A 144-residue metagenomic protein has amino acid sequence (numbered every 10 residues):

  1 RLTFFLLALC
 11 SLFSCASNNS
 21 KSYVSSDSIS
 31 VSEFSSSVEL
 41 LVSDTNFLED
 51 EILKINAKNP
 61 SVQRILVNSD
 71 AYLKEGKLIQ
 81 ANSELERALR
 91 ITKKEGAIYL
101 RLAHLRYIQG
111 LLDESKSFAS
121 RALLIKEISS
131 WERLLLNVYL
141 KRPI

Functional and structural regions predicted by a protein language model:
L9-E33: Bacterial Sec signal peptide processing site at the extreme N-terminus
V62, G96-A97, S130: Helix-start (N-cap) detector for alpha-helical repeat units in TPR-like alpha-solenoids, especially tetratricopeptide
R87-A88, R121-A122: Canonical positions in the second alpha-helix
